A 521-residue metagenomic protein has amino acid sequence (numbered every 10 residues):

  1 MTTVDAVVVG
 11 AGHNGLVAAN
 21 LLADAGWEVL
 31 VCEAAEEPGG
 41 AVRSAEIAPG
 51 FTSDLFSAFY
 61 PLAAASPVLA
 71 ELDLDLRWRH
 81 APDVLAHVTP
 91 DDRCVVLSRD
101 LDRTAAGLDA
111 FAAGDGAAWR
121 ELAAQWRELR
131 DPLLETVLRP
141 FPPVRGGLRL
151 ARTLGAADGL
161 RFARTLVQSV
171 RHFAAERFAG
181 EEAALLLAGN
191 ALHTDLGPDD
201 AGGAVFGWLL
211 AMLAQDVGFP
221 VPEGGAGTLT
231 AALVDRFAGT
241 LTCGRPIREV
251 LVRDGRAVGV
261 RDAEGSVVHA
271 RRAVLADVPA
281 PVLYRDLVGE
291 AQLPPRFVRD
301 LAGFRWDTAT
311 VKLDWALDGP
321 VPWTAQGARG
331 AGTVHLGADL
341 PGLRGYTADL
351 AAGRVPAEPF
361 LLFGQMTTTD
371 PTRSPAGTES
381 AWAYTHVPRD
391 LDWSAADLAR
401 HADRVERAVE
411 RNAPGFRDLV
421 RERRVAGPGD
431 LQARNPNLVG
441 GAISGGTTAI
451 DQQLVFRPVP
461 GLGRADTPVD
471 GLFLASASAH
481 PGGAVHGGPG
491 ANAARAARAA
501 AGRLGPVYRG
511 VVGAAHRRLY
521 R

Functional and structural regions predicted by a protein language model:
T3-T136, T447: N-terminal glycine-rich phosphate/pyrophosphate-binding loop and immediately adjacent elements
D91-A201: Rossmann-like flavin
A112, P294, P320-V321, G353-P356 (+2 more regions): Flavin-binding catalytic cores
G147-R161, P198-A232, P388: Helix-loop-beta segment of a Rossmann-like dinucleotide-binding subdomain
G180-D195, A357-L362, G415-H480: A glycine-rich dinucleotide-binding beta-alpha-beta segment and adjacent secondary-structure elements that constitute
L209-A263: Helical element adjacent to the flavin cofactor pocket in flavoenzyme catalytic cores
R245-S374: Mid-domain catalytic core of redox enzymes that form a hydrophobic substrate pocket/lid adjacent to a catalytic redox
A475-R498: A conserved FAD-binding loop/helix module that cradles the flavin
